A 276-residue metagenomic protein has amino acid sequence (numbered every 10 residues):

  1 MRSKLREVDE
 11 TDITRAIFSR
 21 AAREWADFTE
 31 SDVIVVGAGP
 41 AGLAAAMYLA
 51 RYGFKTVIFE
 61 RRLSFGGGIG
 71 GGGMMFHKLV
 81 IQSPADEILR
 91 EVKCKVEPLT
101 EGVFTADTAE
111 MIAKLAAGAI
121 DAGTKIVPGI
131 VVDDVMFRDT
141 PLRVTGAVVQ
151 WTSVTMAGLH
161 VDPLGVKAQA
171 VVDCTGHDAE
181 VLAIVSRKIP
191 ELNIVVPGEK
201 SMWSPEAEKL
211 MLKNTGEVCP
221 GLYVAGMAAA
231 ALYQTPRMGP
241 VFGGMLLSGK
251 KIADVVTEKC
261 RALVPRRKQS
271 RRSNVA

Functional and structural regions predicted by a protein language model:
M1-V33, G118, W151, G198-S204 (+3 more regions): Extreme N-terminal leader/targeting segments of oxidoreductases
A26-V57, M245, A253, T257: N-terminal Rossmann-like FAD-binding beta1-loop-alpha1 element of flavoenzymes
I34-V36, F59, G165-H177: Short hydrophobic core segments
A50-G70: Glycine-rich FAD pyrophosphate-binding loop
G71-K95: N-terminal glycine-rich dinucleotide-binding loop that anchors FAD/FMN and/or NAD(P) in oxidoreductases
K93-A170: Feature captures the FAD/FMN-dependent oxidoreductase FAD-binding
D173-I189: Flavin (primarily FAD) binding-site architecture
A229-V264: A conserved FAD-binding loop/helix module that cradles the flavin
